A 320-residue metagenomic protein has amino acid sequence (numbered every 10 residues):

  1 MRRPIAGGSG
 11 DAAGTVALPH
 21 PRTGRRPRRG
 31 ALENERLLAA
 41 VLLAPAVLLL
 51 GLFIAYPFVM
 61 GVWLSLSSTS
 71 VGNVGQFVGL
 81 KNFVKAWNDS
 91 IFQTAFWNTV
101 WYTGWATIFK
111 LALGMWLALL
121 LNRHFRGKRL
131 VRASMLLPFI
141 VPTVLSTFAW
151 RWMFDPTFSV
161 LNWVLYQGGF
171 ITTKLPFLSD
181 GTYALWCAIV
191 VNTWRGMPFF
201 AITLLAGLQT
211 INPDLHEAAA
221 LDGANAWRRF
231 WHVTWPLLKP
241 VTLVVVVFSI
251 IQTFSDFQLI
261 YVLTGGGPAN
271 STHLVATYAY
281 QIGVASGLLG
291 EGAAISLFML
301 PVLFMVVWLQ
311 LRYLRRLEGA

Functional and structural regions predicted by a protein language model:
M1-E33: Short, Lys/Arg-rich, polar N-terminal cytosolic tail immediately upstream of the first transmembrane signal-anchor
E35-A320: A structural signal for multi-pass alpha-helical bundles of membrane permease subunits that mediate small-molecule
